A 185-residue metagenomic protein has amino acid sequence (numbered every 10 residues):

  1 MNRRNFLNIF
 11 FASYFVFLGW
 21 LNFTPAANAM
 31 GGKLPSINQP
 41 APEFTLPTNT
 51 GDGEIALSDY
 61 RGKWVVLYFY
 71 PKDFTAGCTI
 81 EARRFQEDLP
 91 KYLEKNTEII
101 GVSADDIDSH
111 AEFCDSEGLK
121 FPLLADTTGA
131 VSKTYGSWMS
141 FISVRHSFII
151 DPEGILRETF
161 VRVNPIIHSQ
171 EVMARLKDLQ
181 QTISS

Functional and structural regions predicted by a protein language model:
R3-L7: N-terminal export leaders
I9, L18-E43: N-proximal helix/coil linker or "cap" segments that precede and/or mark the start of modular domains
P42, W64, V144-H146: Short loop/turn microsegments at loop-to-beta-strand junctions
T45-W64: A short beta-strand-turn-helix
K63-V65, Y70-F74, D106: Short pre-active-site segment immediately N-terminal to redox-active cysteine/selenocysteine motifs in thiol-based
F69-E87, K91: Conserved redox-active cysteine motifs that mediate thiol-disulfide chemistry, especially di-cysteine Cys-X(1-2)-Cys
I100, A111-H146: Short, internal strand/loop/helix patches that form the active-site neighborhood or redox-interaction surface
V144-S185: Thiol-/selenol-based redox modules, centered on thioredoxin-like and closely related oxidoreductase domains
